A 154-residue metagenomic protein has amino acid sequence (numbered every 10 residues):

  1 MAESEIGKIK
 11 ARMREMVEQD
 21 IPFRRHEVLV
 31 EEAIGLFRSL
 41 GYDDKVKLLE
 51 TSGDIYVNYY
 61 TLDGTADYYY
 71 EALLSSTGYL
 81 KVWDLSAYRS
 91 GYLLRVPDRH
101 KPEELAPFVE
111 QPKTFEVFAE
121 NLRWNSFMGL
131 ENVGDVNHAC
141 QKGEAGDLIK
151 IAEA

Functional and structural regions predicted by a protein language model:
M1-A154: Auxiliary tRNA-acceptor-end handling modules of aminoacyl-tRNA synthetases
